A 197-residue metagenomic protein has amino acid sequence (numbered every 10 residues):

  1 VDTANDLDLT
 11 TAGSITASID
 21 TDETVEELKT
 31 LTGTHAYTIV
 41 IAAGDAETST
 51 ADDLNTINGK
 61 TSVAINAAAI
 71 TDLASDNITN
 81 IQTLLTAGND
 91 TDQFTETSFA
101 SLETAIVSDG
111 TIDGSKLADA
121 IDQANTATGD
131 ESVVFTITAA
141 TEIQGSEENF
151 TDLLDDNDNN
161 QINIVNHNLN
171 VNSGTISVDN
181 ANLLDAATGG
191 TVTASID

Functional and structural regions predicted by a protein language model:
V1-D197: General marker for long, soluble alpha-helical cores
